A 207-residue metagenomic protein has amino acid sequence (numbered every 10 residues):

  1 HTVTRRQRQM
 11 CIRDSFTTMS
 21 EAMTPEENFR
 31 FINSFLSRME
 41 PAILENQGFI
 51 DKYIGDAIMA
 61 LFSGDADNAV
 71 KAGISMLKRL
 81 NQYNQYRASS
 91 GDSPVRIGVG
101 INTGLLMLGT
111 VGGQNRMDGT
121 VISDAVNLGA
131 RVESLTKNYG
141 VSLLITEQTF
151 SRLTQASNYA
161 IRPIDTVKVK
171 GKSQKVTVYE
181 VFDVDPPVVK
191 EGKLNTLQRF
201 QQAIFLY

Functional and structural regions predicted by a protein language model:
H1-I12: Single conserved hydrophobic/aromatic residue that forms the stacking wall/gate of nucleotide- or nucleobase-binding
R13-P25, I43, I54, F62-G64 (+1 more regions): Active-site loop/short helix in cyclic nucleotide turnover domains
E27-N28, F35, I54, D65 (+5 more regions): Helical mechanochemical/support elements of P-loop NTPase systems and associated helical scaffolds
I32-G48, S63-V99, T103, D124-K137 (+1 more regions): Alpha-helical scaffold within the catalytic cores of cyclic-nucleotide enzymes
I50-K52: A short pre-motif secondary-structure segment
L61-D67, V99-G119, T136-Y139, F182-D185: Catalytic strand-loop-helix junctions within cyclic-nucleotide turnover domains
L106, K137-Q202: Cytosolic regulatory/linker segments at or just downstream of nucleotide-handling modules in signal-transduction
